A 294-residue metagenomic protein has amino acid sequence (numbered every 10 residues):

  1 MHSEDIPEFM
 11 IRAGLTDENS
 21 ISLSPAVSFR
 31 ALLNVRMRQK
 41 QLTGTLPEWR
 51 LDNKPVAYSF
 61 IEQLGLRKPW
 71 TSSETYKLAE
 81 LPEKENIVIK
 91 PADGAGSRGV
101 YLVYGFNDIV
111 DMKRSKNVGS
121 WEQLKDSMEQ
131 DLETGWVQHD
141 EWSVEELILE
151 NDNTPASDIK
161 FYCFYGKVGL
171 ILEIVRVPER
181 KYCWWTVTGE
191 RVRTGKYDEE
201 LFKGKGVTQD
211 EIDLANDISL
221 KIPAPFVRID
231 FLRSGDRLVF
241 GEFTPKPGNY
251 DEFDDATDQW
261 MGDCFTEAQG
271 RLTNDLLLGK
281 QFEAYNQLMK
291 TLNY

Functional and structural regions predicted by a protein language model:
H2-E8, R12-T16, S24-A31, G206 (+1 more regions): C-terminal active-site "lid" helix and adjoining low-complexity regulatory extension at the edge of ATP-using catalytic
H2-S3, L42, K68-T75, K84 (+4 more regions): Catalytic phosphate/metal-binding cores of nucleic-acid and nucleotide-processing enzymes, i.e., regions that mediate
L32-L102, N117-D131: A conserved helix-loop-beta module that forms one wall/lid of the active-site cleft in ATP-utilizing catalytic domains
Y58, A79-L81, A95-V100, I109-K113 (+5 more regions): Short catalytic/ligand-binding loop motif for oxyanion handling, primarily in non-cytosolic enzymes, centered on
Y101-F106, F164: Short beta-strand-to-turn element immediately C-terminal to the catalytic PLP-Schiff-base lysine in fold type I
S115-Y197, L238: Phosphate-binding site of ATP-dependent enzymes
G135-E141, W184-L238: A long amphipathic alpha-helix within ATP-dependent nucleotide-binding catalytic cores
P155, K160-R176, V207, E211 (+3 more regions): Catalytic cores of PAPS-dependent sulfotransferases and nucleotide-sugar/CMP/GDP-dependent glycosyltransferases
